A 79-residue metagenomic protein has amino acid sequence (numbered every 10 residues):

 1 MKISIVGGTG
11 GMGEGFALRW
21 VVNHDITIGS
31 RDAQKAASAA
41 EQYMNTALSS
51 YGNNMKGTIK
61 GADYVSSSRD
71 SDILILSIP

Functional and structural regions predicted by a protein language model:
M1-N45: NAD(P)+-binding Rossmann beta1-loop-alpha1 motif at the extreme N-terminus of oxidoreductases
S49-P79: Rossmann-like NAD(P)-binding element
